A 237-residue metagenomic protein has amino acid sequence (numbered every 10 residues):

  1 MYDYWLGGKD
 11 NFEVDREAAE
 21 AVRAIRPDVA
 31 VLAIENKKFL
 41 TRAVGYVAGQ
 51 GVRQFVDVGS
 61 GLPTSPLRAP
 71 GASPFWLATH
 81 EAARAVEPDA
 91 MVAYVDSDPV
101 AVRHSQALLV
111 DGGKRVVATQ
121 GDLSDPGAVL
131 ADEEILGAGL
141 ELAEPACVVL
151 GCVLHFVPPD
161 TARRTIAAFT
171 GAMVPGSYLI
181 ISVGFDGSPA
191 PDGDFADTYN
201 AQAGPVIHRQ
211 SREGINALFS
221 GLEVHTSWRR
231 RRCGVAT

Functional and structural regions predicted by a protein language model:
M1-G121, D125-G127, A131-L142, T170-G171 (+1 more regions): Rossmann-like AdoMet
T119, C147-L150, T165-I166, A172-D186: Conserved beta-strand signature within the Rossmann-like core of class I S-adenosyl-L-methionine
D122-A128, H155-R163: Active-site glycine- and acidic-residue-rich loops that bind and position anionic ligands or nucleotide-like cofactors
L140-L154: Short SAM/SAH-binding signature in class I
P159-A162, F185-D186, G193: Anion-recognition interface
P189-G204: Short, glycine-/aromatic-enriched active-site segment of Class I SAM-dependent methyltransferases
P205-R229: Short alpha-helix
W228, R232-T237: Core SAM-dependent methyltransferase catalytic element
